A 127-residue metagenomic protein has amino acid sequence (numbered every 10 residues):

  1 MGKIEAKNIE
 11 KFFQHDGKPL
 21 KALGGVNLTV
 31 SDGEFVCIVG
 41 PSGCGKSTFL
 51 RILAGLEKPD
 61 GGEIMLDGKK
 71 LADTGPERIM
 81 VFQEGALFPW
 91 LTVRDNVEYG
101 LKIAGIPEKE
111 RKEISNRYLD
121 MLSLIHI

Functional and structural regions predicted by a protein language model:
M1-A6, F12-G25: A short, flexible loop at the N-terminus of ABC-type nucleotide-binding domains that lies
V36-C37, M80: Short beta-strand immediately N-terminal to the Walker A/P-loop
V39-P41: The feature captures the beta-strand-to-loop junction immediately N-terminal to the Walker
C44, I125-I127: Conserved small/polar residues in nucleotide/adenosyl-binding loops
A54: Helix-to-loop junction immediately C-terminal to a conserved catalytic motif
G62-T74: Conserved ABC transporter NBD signature motif
L91-E98: Short coil-to-helix segment of the ABC ATPase nucleotide-binding domain corresponding to the Q-loop/switch region
K102-I125: Conserved ABC ATPase "signature" region
